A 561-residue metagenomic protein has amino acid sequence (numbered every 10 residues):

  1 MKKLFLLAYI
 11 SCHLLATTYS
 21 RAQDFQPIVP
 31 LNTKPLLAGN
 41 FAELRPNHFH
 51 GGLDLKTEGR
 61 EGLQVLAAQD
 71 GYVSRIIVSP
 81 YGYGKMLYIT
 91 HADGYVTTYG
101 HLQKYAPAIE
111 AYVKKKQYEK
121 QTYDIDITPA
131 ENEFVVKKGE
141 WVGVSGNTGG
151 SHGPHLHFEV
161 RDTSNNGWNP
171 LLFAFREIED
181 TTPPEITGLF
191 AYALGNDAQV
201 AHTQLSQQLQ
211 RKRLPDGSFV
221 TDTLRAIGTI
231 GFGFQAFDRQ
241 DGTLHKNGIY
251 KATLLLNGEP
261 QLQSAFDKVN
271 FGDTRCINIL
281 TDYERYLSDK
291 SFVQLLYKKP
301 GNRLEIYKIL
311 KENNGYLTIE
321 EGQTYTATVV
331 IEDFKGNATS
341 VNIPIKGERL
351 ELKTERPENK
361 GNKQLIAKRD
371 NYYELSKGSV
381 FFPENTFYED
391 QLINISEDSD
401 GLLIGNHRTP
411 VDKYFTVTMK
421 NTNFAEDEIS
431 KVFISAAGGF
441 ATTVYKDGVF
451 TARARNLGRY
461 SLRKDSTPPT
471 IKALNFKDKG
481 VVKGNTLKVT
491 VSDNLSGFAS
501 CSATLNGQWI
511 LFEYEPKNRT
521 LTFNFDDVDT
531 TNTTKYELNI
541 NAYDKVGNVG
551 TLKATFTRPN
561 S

Functional and structural regions predicted by a protein language model:
M1-Q26: Bacterial Sec-dependent N-terminal signal peptides
R21-V96, Q103-A108, T122-N132, K137-K138 (+2 more regions): Surface-exposed, glycine-biased beta-strand/turn segments
K137, E179, L194-D197, H202-R349 (+1 more regions): Long, low-complexity serine/threonine/glycine- and acidic-rich segments characteristic of extracellular
P183-G188, P468-L474: Proline-enriched interdomain boundary motifs that mark the N-terminal boundary and often initiate the first structured
A226-G231, P410-T418, V481-K488: Short coil/turn motif common to extracellular beta-sandwich-like domains
G233-F237, P383, T416-T422, T486-N494: Short edge beta-strand/loop segments characteristic of extracellular beta-sandwich folds
L352-K368, E389-F433, F476: Proteolytic processing hotspots in large secreted/extracellular or virion-associated proteins and select intracellular
F382, N406-Y460, S500-S502, W509-L511: Proteolytic-maturation and junctional protease-sensitive modules
